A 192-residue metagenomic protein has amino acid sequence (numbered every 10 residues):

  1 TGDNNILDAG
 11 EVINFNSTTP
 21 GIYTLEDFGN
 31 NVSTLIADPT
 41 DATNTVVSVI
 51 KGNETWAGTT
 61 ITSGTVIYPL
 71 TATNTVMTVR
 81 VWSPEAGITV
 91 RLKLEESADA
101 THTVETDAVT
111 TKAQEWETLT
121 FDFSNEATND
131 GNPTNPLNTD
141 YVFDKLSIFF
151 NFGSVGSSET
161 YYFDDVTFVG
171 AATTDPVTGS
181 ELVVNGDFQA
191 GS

Functional and structural regions predicted by a protein language model:
T1-S192: Beta-rich carbohydrate-recognition modules and glycan-binding surfaces
